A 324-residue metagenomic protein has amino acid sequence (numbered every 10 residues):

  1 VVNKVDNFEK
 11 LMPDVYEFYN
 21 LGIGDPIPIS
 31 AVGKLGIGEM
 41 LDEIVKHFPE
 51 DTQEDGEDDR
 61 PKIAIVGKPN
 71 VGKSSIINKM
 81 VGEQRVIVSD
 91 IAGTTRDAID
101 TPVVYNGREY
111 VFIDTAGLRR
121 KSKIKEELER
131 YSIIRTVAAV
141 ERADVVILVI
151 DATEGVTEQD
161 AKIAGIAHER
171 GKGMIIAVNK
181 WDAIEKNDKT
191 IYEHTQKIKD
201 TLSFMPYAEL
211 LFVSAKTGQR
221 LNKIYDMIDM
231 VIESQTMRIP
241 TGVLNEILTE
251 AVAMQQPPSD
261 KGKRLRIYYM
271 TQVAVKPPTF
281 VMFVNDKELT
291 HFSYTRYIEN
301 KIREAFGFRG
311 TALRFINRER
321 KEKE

Functional and structural regions predicted by a protein language model:
V5-E9, V32-G36, A92-T94, G117-R119 (+6 more regions): Conserved nucleotide-binding/hydrolysis micro-motifs of P-loop NTPases
V5-K62, G173-I175, D182-G242, A312-R314: Canonical P-loop GTPase G-domain recognition
E17-N20, E43-V145: Conserved G1/Walker A P-loop phosphate-binding module
A64, M227-I232, T236-T290, R296: Long, well-ordered amphipathic alpha-helical subdomains in the mid-to-C-terminal portions of large enzyme subunits
V86, L118-S132, D182-T190, T236-M237 (+1 more regions): Flexible beta-alpha connector loops of hexameric P-loop NTPases
E126-T153, K162-A177: Inter-motif core of Ras-like GTPase G domains
I198, Y294-F308: Short, non-transmembrane amphipathic alpha-helical segments
G307-E322: A short amphipathic beta-strand at an alpha->beta junction
